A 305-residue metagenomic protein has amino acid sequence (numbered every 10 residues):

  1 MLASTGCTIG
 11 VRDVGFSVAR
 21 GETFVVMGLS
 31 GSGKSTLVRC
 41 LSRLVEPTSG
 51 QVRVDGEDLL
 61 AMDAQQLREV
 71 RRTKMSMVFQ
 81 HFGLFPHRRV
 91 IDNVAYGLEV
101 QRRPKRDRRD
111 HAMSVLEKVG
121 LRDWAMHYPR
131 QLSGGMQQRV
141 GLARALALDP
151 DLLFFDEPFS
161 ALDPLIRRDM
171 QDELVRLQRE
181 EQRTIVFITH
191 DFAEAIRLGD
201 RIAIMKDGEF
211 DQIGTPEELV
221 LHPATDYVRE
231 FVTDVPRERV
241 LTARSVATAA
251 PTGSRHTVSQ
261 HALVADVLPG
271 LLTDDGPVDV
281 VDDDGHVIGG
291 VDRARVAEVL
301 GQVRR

Functional and structural regions predicted by a protein language model:
M1, E57-D58, A95, E99 (+1 more regions): Conserved ABC ATPase "signature" region
S42: Helix-to-loop junction immediately C-terminal to a conserved catalytic motif
G50-D58: Conserved ABC transporter NBD signature motif
R72, Y96, H127-R130, R144 (+1 more regions): Conserved signature/switch motifs of ABC ATPase nucleotide-binding domains
D207-G208: Conserved ABC ATPase "signature" C-loop
I213-G214, H222, G290: ABC ATPase "signature
G253-D284, D292-R305: The conserved cystathionine-beta-synthase
